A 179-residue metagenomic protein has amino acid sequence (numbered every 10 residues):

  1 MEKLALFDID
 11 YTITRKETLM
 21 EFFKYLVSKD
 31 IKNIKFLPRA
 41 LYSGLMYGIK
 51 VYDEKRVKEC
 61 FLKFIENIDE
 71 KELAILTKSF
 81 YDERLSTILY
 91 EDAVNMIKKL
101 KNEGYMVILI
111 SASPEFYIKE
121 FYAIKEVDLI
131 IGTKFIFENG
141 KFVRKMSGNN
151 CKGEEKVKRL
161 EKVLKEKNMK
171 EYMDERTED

Functional and structural regions predicted by a protein language model:
M1-I49: Active-site neighborhood of HAD-like aspartate-dependent phosphohydrolases
E2, I75, D82-I108, A112-D179: C-terminal cap/substrate-recognition subdomain and adjoining C-terminal extension of metal-dependent phosphatase-like
E17, I68, E155: Conserved active-site and cofactor/substrate-binding residues in soluble primary-metabolism enzymes
I31-K32, Y52, E70-E72, E91 (+1 more regions): Conserved alpha/beta cores of soluble small-molecule-handling proteins
I34-F36, K71, K170-M173: Short, surface-exposed acidic
G44-I49, K58-E70, I130, K134: Short, compositionally biased "basic patch" segments
R56-E91: Metal-dependent phosphoesterase signature
